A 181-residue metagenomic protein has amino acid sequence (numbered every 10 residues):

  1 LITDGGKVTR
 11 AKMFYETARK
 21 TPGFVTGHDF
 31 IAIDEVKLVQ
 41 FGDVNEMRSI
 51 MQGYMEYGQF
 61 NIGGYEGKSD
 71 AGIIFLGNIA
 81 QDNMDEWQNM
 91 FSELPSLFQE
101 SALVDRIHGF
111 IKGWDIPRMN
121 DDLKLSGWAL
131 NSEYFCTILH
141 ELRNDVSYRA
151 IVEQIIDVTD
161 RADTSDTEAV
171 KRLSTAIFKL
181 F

Functional and structural regions predicted by a protein language model:
L1-F91, D105: Conserved ASCE/P-loop NTPase catalytic core
I2-V8, K37-G42, N89-S101, D145-D157 (+1 more regions): Short, surface-exposed, charge-dense and proline/glycine-enriched linear segments
F24, D43, M47, Q99-L103 (+3 more regions): Helical mechanochemical/support elements of P-loop NTPase systems and associated helical scaffolds
R48, F91, L97, V104 (+1 more regions): A general structural signal for well-ordered alpha-helical packing
G58-I62, S101-L103, T137-E141: Short, surface-exposed, polar/charged, turn-prone segments marking secondary-structure boundaries
D85-R118: A short helix-turn-beta junction within AAA+ P-loop NTPase domains corresponding to the substrate/partner-engaging
H108-F181: Conserved AAA+ ATPase small/helical "lid" subdomain
